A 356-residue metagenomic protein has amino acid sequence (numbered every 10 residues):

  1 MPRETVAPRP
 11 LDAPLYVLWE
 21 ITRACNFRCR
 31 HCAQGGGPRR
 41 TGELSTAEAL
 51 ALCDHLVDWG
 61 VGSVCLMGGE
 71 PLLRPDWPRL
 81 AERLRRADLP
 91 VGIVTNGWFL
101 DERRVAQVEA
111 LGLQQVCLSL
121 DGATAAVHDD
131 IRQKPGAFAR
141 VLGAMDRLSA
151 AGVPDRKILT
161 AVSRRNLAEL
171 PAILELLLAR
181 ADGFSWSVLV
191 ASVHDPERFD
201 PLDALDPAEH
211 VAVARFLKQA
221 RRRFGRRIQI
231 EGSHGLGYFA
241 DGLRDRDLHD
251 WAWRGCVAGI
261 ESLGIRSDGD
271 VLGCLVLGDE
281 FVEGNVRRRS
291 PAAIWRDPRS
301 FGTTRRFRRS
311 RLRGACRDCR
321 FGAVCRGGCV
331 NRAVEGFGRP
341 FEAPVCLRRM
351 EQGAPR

Functional and structural regions predicted by a protein language model:
M1-Q115: Conserved alpha-helical substructure of the radical SAM core
H31, S63, Q115, D155 (+2 more regions): Residues at the N-termini of beta-strands
L44, A110-L111, S119-D121, A126-L272 (+1 more regions): Radical SAM enzyme [4Fe-4S]-AdoMet core and its adjacent flexible, acidic and glycine-rich loops/tails across
T46-L50, R74, P78, D101-E102 (+6 more regions): Structural motif corresponding to alpha-helix initiation and N-cap regions
G232-A354: Accessory C-terminal segments flanking Radical SAM cores
